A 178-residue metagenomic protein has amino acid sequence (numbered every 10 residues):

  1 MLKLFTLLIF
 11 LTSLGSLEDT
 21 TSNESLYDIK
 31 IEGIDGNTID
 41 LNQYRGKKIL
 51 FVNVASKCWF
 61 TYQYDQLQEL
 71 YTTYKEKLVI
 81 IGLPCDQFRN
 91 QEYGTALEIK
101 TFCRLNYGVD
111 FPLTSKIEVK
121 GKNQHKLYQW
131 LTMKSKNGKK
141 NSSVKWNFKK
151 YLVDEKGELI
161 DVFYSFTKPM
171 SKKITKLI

Functional and structural regions predicted by a protein language model:
L4-S13: Sec-dependent N-terminal signal peptides
L17-N42, Y62, K126: N-terminal "domain-start" segment that seeds a small globular fold
G33, N53-K57: Amphipathic alpha-helical repeat scaffolds
K47-K48, K57, T61-C85, R104-Y107: Conserved helix-turn-beta segment immediately C-terminal to the redox Cys motif in thioredoxin-like folds
N53, K77-G94, V109-G121: Thiol-based oxidoreductase modules, predominantly thioredoxin-like and allied folds used for disulfide exchange
L97-N147: Short, internal strand/loop/helix patches that form the active-site neighborhood or redox-interaction surface
K126-Q129, M133-I178: Thiol-/selenol-based redox modules, centered on thioredoxin-like and closely related oxidoreductase domains
